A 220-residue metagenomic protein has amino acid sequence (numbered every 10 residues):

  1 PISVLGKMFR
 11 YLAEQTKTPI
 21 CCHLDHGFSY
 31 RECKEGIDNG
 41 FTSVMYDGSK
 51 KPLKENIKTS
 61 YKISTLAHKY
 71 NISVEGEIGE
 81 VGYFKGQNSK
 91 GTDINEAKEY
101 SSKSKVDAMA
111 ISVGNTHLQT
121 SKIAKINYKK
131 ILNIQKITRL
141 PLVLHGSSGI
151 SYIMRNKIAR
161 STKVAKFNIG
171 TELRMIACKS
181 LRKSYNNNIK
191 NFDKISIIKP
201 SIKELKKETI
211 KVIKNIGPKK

Functional and structural regions predicted by a protein language model:
S3-K17, H26-T138, Y152-V164, I169 (+3 more regions): Alpha/beta enzyme core
D93, N127, L140, D193-P200: Poly-acidic low-complexity segments
L144-S148, I169-T171: Glycine-rich beta-strand-to-loop/alpha-helix junction loops that act as flexible
A165-K220: Alpha/beta catalytic cores of nucleotide-metabolism and tRNA/nucleoside-modifying enzymes
